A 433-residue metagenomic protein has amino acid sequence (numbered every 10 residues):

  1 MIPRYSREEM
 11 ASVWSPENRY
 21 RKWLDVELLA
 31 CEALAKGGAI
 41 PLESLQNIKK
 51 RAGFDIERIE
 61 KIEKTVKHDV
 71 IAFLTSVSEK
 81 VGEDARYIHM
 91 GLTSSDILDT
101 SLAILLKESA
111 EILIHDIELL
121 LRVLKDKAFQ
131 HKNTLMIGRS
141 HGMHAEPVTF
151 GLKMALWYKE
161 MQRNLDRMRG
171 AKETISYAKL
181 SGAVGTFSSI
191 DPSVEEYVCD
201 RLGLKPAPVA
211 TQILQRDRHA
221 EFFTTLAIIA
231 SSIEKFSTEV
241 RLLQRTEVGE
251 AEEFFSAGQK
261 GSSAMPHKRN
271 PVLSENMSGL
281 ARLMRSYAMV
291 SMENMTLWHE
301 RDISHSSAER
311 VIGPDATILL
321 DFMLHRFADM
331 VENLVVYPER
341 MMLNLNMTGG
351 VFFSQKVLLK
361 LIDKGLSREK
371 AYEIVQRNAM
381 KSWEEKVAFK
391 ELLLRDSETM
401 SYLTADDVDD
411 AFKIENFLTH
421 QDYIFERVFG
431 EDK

Functional and structural regions predicted by a protein language model:
M1-N18, L42, A72, S263-K433: Catalytic-core signal marking the mid-to-C-terminal active-site face
M1-S181, F187, D191-Y197, P206 (+4 more regions): A helix-coil-helix interface module used to build multimeric assemblies and to scaffold catalytic/cofactor sites
A30-A33, L113, I117-L120, L124-K127 (+13 more regions): Amphipathic alpha-helices that form helix-helix packing interfaces
E32, L105-I117, L226-K235, V240 (+1 more regions): Alpha-helical support elements that line or immediately flank enzyme active sites and cofactor-binding pockets
D84, K127-T134, R201-K205, L243 (+3 more regions): A short secondary-structure junction motif
D99, L106, A110, M154 (+5 more regions): Amphipathic alpha-helical coiled-coil segments and their boundaries
L152, A220-I228, K356-K364: Short, well-ordered beta-strand elements within core beta-sheets of diverse protein domains
E195, C199-A288: Acidic, glycine-rich loop-and-beta core segments that form the ion-binding/anion-interacting portion of active sites
